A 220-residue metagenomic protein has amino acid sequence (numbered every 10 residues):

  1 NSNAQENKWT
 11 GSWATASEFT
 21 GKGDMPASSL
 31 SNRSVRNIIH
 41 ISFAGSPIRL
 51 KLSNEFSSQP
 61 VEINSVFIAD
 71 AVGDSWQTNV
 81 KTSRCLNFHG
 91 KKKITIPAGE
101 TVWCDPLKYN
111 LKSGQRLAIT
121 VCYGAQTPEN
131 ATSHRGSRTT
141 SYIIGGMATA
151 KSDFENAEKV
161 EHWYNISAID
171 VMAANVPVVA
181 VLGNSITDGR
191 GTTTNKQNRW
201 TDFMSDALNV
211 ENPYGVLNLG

Functional and structural regions predicted by a protein language model:
S2-L182, T187-D188, T192-T194, V210: N-terminal secretory targeting modules
K196-G220: Phosphate-binding active sites in nucleotide-utilizing proteins
